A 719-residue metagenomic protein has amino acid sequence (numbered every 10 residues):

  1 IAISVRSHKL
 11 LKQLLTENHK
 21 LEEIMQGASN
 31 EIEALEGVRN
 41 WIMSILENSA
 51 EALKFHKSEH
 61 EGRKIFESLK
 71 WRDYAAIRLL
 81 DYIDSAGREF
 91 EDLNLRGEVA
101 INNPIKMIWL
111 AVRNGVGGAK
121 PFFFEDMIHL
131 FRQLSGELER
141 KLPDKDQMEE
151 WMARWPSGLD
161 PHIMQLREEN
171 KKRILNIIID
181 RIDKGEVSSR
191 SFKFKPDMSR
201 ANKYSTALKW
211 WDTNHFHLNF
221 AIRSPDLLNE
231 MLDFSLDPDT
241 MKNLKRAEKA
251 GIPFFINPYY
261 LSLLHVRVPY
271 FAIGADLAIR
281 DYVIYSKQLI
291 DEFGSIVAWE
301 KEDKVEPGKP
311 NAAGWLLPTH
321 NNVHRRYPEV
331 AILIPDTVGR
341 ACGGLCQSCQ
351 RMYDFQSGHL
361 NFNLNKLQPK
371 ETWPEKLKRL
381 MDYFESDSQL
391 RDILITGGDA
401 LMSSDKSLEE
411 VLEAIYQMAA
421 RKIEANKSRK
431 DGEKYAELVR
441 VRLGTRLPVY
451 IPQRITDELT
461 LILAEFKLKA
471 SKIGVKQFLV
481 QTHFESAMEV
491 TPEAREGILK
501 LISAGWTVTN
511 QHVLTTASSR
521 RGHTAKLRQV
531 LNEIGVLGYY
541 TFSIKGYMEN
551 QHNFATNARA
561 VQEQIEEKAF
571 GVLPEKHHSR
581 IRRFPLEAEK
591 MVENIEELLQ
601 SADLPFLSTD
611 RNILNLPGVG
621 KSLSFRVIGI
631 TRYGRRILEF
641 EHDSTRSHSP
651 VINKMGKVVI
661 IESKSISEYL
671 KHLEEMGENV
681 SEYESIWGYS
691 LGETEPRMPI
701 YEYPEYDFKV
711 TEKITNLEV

Functional and structural regions predicted by a protein language model:
I1-R326: Flexible, acidic/Gly-rich N-terminal and inter-domain linker regions that tether and position cofactor-handling modules
H19-R39, M43-L46, A50-L53, K57 (+5 more regions): Radical SAM enzyme [4Fe-4S]-AdoMet core and its adjacent flexible, acidic and glycine-rich loops/tails across
I256, A312-D354: N-terminal pre-triad scaffold of radical SAM enzymes
I256, I565-V719: C-terminal accessory regions of radical SAM enzymes
R325, D336-R340, G344, D354-N365 (+4 more regions): Catalytic or ion-translocation cores adjacent to nucleophile or general acid/base/metal-coordination motifs in diverse
Y327-A331, L345, D387-T396, V441-G444: Glycine-rich, often proline-containing surface loops adjacent to acidic residues and nearby aromatics that form
A341, M352-I393, K406, E410-E413 (+1 more regions): Conserved alpha-helical substructure of the radical SAM core
K378, Y383-E385, G398-L573: Conserved AdoMet/S-adenosylmethionine-binding subsite of the radical SAM
